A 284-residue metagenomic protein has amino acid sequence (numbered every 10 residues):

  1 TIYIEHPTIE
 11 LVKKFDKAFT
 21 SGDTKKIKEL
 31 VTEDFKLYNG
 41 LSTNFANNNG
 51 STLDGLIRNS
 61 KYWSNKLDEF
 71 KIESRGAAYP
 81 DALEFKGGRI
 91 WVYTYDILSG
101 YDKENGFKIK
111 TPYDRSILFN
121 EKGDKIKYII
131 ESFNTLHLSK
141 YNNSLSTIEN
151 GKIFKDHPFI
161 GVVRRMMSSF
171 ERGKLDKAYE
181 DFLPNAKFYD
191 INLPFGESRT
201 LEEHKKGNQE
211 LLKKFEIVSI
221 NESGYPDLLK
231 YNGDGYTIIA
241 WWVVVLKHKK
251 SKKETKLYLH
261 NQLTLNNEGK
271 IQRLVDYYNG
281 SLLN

Functional and structural regions predicted by a protein language model:
T1-N284: C-terminal and inter-domain tail/linker signature
